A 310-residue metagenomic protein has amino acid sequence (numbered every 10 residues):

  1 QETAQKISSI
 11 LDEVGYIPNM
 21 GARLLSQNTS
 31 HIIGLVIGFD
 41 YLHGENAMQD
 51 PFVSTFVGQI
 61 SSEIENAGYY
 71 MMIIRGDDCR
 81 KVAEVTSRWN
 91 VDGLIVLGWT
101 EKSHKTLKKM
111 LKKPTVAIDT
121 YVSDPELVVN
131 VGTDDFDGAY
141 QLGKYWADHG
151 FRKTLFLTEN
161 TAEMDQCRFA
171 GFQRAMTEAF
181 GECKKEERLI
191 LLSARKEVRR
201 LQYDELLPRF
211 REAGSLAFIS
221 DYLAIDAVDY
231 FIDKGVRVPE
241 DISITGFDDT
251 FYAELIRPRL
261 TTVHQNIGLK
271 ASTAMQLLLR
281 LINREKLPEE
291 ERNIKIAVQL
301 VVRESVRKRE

Functional and structural regions predicted by a protein language model:
Q1-H31, R307: N-terminal helix-turn-helix DNA-binding module of bacterial transcription factors
N28-K144, E205-R211, Y222: Alpha-helical recognition/docking segments in bacterial nutrient-uptake and carbohydrate-utilization systems
M48-N66, G138-L142, E163-C183, D226 (+2 more regions): Short, solvent-exposed amphipathic alpha-helices that sit in or adjacent to ligand/effector-binding or catalytic
S61-R75, K153-F156, Q173-R200: Short beta-strand elements in bilobed, periplasmic/extracellular small-molecule ligand-binding domains
N130-F156, E197-D204, A224, Q265-R284: Hydrophobic alpha-helical segments within soluble ligand-binding/sensing domains
L142-F180, E290-V306: An alpha-beta-alpha
D204-E310: Flexible loop/turn connectors
